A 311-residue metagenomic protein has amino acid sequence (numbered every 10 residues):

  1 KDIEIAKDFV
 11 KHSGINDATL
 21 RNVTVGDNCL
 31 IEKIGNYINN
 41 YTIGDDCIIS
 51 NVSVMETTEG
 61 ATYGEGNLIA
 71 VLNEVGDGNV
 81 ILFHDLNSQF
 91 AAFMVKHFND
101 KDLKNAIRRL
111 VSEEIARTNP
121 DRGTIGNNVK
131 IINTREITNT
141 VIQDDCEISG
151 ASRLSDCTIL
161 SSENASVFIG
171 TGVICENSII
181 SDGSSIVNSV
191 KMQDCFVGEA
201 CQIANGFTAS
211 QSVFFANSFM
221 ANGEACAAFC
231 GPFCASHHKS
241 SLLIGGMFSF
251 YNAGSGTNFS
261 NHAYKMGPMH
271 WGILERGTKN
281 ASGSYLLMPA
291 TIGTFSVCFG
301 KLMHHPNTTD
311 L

Functional and structural regions predicted by a protein language model:
K1-I5, G14-I15, E32-I115, G150 (+3 more regions): Glycine-rich hexapeptide-repeat left-handed beta-helix
I5, F9, S13, T19-E32 (+4 more regions): Metallocofactor- and cofactor-centric catalytic cores in central/energy metabolism, strongly enriched
R109-G126, I131: A charged, amphipathic alpha-helical module
I125, V129-I148, R153-V167, G172: Core alpha-helical transmembrane segments of integral membrane proteins
